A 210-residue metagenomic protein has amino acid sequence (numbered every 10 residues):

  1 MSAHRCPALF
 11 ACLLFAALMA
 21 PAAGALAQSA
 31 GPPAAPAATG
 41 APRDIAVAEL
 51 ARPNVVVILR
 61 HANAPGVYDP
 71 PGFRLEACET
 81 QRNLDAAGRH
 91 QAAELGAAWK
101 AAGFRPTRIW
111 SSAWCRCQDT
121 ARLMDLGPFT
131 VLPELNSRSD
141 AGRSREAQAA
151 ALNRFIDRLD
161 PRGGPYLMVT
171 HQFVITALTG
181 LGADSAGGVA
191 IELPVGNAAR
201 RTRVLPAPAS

Functional and structural regions predicted by a protein language model:
M1-C12: Bacterial N-terminal signal peptides that target proteins for export
F10-P21: Bacterial N-terminal signal peptides
A22-S29: Boundary at the C-terminal end of the N-terminal hydrophobic targeting segment
A30-P133, R138-A141, L181-A199, L205-P208: Active-site-proximal alpha-helix that buttresses catalytic centers in soluble enzyme cores
N54-V56, G164-T170: Generic beta-sheet signal
L132-R145, A149-D157: All-alpha RGS (Regulator of G-protein Signaling) helical domain and cognate RGS-like helical scaffolds
R158-R162, V195: A short, structured loop/turn motif at beta-sheet edges
